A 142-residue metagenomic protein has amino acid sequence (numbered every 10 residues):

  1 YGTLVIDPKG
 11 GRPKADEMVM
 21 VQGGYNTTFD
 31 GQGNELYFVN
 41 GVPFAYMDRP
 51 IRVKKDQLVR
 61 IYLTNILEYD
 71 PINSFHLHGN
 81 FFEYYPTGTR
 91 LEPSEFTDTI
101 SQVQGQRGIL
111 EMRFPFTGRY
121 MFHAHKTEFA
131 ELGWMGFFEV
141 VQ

Functional and structural regions predicted by a protein language model:
Y1-Q142: Copper-binding active sites and cupredoxin-like electron-transfer domains, recognizing His/Cys-rich ligand loops
